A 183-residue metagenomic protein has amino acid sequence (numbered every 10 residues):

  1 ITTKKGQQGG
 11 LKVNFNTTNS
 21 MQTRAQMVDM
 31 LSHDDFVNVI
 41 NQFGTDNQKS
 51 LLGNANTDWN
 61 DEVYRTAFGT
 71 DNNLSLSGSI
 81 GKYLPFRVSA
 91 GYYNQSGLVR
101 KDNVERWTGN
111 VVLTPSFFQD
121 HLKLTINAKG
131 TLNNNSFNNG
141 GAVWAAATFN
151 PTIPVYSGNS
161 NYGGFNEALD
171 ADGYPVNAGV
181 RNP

Functional and structural regions predicted by a protein language model:
I1-N16, G69-D71, G91-S96: A beta-strand signature from Gram-negative outer-membrane beta-barrel systems, especially the internal plug domain
Q7-N56, L98-V99, T108, V112-P183: Surface-exposed loop/interface segments of Gram-negative outer-membrane beta-barrel transport/assembly proteins
D61-F137: Transmembrane beta-barrel wall of Gram-negative outer-membrane proteins
